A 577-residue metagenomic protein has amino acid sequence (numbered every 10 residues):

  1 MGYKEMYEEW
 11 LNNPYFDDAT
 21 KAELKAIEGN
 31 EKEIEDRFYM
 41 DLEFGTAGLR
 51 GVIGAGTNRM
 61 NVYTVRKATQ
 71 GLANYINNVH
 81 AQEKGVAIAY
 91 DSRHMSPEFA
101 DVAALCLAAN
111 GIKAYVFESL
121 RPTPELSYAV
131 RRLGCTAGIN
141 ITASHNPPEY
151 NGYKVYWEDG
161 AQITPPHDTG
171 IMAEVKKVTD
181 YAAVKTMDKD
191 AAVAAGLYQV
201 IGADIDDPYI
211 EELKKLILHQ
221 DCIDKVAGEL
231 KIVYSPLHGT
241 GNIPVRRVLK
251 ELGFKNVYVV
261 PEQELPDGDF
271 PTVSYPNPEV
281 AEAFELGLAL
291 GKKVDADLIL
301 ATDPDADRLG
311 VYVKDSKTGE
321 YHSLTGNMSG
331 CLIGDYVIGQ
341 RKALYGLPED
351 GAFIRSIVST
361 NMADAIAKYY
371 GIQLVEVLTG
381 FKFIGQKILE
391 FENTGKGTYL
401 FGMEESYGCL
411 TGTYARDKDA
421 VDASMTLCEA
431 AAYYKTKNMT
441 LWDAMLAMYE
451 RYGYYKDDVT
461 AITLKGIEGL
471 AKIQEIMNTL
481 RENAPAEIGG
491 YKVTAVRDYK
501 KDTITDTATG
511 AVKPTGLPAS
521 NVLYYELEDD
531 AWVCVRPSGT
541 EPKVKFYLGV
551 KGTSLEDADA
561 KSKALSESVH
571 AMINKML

Functional and structural regions predicted by a protein language model:
Y7-A103, A192-E229, T240: An N-terminal, well-structured beta->alpha segment
E33-F38, L42, N151-E285, A289-L290: Gly/Ser/Thr-enriched, mixed-charge loops and adjacent short helices that form phosphate/oxyanion-binding elements
F38-N58, A143-N146, I232, P236-V248 (+4 more regions): Conserved phosphate/anionic-ligand binding catalytic regions in large, soluble enzymes, centered on
G85-D91, K231-Y234, L410, G549: Short glycine-rich or small-residue beta-strand-to-loop segments that form or flank ligand, phosphate, metal/Fe-S
A87-Y150, K255-G310: N-terminal small/polar loop signature for handling phosphorylated ligands or for N-terminal nucleophile
F99-L107, Y150-W157, D307-N327, A363-I366: Short Gly/Thr/Asp-enriched flexible loops that form oxyanion-binding sites at enzyme active sites
Y156-T186, N327-D350, R355-A363, A420: Glycine-rich phosphate-binding loop plus the immediately following alpha-helix
K292, A296-L298, E320-H322, Q340-R536 (+3 more regions): Phosphate-binding and adjacent anionic-ligand microenvironments
